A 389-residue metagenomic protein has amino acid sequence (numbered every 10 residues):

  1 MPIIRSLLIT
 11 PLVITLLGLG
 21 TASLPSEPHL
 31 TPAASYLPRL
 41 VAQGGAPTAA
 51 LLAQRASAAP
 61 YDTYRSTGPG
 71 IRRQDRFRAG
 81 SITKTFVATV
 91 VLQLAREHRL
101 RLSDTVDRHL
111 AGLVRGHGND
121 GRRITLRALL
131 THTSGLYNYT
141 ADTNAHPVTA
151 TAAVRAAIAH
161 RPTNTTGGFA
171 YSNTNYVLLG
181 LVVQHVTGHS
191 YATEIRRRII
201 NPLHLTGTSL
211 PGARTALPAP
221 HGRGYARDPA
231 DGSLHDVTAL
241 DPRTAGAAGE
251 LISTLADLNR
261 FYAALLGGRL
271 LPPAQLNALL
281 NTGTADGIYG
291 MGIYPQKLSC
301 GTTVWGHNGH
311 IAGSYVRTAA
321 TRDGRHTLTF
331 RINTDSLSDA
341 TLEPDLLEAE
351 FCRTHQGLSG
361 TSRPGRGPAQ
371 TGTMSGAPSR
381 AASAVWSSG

Functional and structural regions predicted by a protein language model:
M1-S26: Secretory targeting and sorting signals
P2-I3, L24-D62, A239-G389: Catalytic loop of the DD-peptidase/beta-lactamase superfamily, centered on the K-T-G motif and neighboring
S26-H29, A33, D75, L102 (+4 more regions): Residue-level signature of the cytosolic catalytic core of signaling kinases
L37, L51, S57, R76-S103 (+3 more regions): Active-site SXXK
G44-P47, G68-A128, T163-S172, G246: Short active-site loop at a secondary-structure junction that contains or immediately precedes the catalytic residue(s)
A50-L52, R78, A128-T131, A170 (+4 more regions): Structural recognition of the beta-strand scaffold that forms the well-ordered cores of secreted hydrolase catalytic
A59, H117-V304, N308-H310: Short, surface-exposed loop or secondary-structure junction motifs that flank catalytic or metal-binding residues
